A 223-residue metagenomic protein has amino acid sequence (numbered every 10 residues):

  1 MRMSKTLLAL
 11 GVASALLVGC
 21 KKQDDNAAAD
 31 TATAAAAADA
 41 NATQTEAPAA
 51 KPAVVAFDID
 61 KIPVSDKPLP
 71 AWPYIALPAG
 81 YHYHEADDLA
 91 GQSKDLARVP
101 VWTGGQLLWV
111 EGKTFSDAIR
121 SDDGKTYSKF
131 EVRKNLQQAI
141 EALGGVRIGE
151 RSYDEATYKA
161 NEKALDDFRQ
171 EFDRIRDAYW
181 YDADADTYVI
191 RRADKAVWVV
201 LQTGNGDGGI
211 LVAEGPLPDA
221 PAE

Functional and structural regions predicted by a protein language model:
M1-L8: Bacterial N-terminal signal peptides that target proteins for export
A9-A15: Bacterial N-terminal signal peptides
L17-G19: C-terminal motif of bacterial Sec signal peptides marking the signal peptidase cleavage site
K21-E223: An acidic-aromatic pocket/loop used at catalytic or ligand-binding sites
